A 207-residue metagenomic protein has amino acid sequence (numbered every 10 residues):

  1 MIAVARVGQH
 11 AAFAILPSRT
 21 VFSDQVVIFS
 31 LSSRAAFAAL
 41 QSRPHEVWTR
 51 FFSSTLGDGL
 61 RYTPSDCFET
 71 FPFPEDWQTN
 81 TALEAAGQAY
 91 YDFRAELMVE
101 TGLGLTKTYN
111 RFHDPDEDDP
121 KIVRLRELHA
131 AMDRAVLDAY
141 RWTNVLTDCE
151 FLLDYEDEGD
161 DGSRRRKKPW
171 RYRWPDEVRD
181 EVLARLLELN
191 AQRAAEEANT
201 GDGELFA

Functional and structural regions predicted by a protein language model:
M1-A207: S-adenosyl-L-methionine
